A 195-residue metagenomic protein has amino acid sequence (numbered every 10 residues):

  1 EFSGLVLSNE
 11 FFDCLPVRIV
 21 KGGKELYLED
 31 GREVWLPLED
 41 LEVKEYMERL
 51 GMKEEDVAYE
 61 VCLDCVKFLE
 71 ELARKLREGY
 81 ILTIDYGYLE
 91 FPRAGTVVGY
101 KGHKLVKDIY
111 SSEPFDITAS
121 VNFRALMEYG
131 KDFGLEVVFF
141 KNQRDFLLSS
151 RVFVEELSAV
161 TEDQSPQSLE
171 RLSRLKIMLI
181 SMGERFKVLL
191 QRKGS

Functional and structural regions predicted by a protein language model:
E1-G4, V61: S-adenosyl-L-methionine
G4-L5, Y80: Structural motif
L5-G51, A94-K107: A mobile, often basic/glycine-rich helix-loop segment that functions as the active-site lid/recognition loop
Y46-S195: Long, Lys/Arg- and hydrophobic-enriched amphipathic alpha-helices
